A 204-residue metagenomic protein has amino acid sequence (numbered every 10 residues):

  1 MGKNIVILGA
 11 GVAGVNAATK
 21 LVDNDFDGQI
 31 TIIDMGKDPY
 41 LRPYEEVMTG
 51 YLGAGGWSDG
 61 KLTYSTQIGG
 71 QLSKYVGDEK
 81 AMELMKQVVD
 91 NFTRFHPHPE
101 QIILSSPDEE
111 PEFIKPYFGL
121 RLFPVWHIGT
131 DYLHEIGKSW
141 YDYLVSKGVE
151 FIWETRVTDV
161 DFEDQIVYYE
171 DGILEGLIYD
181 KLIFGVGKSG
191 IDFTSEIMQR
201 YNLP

Functional and structural regions predicted by a protein language model:
G2-T66, P107-P204: Residues forming the flavin
I68-G69, S73-I128: Rossmann-like flavin
